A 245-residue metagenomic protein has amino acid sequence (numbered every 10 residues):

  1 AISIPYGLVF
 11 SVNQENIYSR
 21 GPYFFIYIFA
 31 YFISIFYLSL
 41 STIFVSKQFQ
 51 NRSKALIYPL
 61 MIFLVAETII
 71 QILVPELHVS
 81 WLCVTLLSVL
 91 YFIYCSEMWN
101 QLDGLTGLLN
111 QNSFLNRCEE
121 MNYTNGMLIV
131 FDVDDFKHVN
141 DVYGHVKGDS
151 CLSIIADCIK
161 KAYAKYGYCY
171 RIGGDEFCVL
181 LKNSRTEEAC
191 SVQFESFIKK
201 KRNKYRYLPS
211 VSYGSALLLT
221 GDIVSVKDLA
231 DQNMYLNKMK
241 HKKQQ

Functional and structural regions predicted by a protein language model:
A1-K54, V65-Y94: Juxtamembrane segments at transmembrane-helix boundaries in multi-pass signal-transduction membrane proteins
F63-L64, N116: Small-residue-rich segments of transmembrane alpha-helices in multi-pass membrane proteins, especially helix faces
Y94-C118: Amphipathic HAMP/coiled-coil signal-transducing linker helices that couple sensory inputs to cytosolic output domains
N110-M127, K137-A164, Y170-G174, C178-V179 (+4 more regions): Conserved long alpha-helical elements within nucleotide-processing catalytic cores of c-di-GMP signaling and class III
L128, F177, V211-S215: A structural signal for short, well-ordered beta-strand segments
S191, E195-N203, S212, A216-Q245: Catalytic-core segments of nucleotide cyclases and related cyclic-nucleotide turnover enzymes
Y207-P209: PAS-family sensory domains
